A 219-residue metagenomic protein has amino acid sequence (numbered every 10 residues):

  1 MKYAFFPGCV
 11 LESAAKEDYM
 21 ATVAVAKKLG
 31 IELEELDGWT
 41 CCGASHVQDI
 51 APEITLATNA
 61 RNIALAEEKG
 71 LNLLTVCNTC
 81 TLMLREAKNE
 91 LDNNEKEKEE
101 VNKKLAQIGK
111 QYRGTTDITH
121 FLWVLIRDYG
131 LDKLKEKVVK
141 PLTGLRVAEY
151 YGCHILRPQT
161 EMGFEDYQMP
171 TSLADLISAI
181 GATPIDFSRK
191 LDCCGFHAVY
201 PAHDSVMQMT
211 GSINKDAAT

Functional and structural regions predicted by a protein language model:
M1-T219: Iron-sulfur cluster-binding electron-transfer modules in prokaryotic oxidoreductases
